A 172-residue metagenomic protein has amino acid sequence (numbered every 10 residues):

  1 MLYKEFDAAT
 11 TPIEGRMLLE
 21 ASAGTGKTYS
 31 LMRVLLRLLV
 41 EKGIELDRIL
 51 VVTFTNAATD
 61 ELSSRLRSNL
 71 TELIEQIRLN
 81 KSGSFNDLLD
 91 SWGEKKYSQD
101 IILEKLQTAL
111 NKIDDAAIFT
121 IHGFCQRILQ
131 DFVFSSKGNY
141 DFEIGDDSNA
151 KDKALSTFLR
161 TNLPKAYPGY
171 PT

Functional and structural regions predicted by a protein language model:
M1-S22, R33: Conserved pre-motif I regulatory segment
L2, P12-R16, T53, L70 (+1 more regions): Conserved ATP-dependent motor core of P-loop NTPases, especially the RecA-like helicase ATPase domain
A23, V34, F54-N56, I121: Residues immediately flanking
G26: Conserved glycine(s) of the Walker
S30-I44, R67: Walker A/P-loop NTP-binding motif
G43-L46, N111-K112: Short helix-terminating capping/connector loops at secondary-structure junctions
E45-A58: Conserved RecA-like ASCE P-loop NTPase motor core of nucleic-acid helicases/translocases
E61-R65: Short amphipathic alpha-helical segment within the helicase RecA-like ATPase core that mediates nucleic-acid
